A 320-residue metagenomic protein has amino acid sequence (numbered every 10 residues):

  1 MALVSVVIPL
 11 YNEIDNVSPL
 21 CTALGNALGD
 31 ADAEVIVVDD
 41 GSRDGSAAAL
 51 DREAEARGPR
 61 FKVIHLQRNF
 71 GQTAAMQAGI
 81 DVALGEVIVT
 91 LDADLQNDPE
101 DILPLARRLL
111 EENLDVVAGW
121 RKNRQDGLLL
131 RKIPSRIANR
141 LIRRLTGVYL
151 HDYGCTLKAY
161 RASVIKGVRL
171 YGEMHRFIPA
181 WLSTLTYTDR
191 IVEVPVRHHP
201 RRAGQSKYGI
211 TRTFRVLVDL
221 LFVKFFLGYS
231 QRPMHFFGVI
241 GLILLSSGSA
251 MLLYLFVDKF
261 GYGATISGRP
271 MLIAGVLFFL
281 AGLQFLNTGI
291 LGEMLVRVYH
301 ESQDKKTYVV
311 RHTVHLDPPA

Functional and structural regions predicted by a protein language model:
M1-L129, L141, S163, V314 (+1 more regions): Structured catalytic core of nucleotide-sugar glycosyltransferases
E13, E34, E193, E293 (+1 more regions): Acidic-residue sensor for enzyme active/binding pockets
E13, S42, R68, Q125-D126 (+8 more regions): Residue-level signature of the cytosolic catalytic core of signaling kinases
L20, A49, A75-M76, D101 (+6 more regions): Hydrophobic alpha-helical segments typical of transmembrane helices and their membrane-interface/capping positions
T73-A83, Q96, E100, R124-L252: Conserved catalytic loops of nucleotide-sugar-dependent glycosyltransferases that act on lipid-linked
V116-A118, E193, N287: Hydrophobic residues in well-ordered beta-strands that form the structural core
S230-L316: Membrane-embedded multi-pass helical conduit in multi-pass membrane proteins, especially envelope-biosynthetic
